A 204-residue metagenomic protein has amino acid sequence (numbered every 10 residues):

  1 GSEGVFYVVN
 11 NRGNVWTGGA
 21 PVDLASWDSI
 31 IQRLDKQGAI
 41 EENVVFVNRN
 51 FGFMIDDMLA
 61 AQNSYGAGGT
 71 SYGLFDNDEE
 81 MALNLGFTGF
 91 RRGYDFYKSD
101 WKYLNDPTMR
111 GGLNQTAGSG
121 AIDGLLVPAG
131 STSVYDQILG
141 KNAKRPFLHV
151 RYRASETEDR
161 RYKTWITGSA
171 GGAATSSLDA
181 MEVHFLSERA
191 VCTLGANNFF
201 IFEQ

Functional and structural regions predicted by a protein language model:
G1-Q204: Core alpha/beta structural scaffold of self-assembling particle/tube/pore-forming proteins
